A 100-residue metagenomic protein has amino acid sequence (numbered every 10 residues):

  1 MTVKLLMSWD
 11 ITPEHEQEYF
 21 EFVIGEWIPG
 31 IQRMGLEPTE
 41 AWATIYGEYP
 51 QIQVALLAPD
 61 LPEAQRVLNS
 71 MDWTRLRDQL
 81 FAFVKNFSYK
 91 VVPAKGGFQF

Functional and structural regions predicted by a protein language model:
M1-V3, E48-P50: Residue-level preference for beta-strand/loop junctions
V3-D10: Active-site-flanking beta-strand signature of metal-NTP-handling nucleotidyl enzymes and homologous cyclase-like
D10-F22: Short, surface-exposed ligand-recognition loops at beta-strand->loop->(often short) alpha-helix junctions that present
H15, P62-A64, G97: Residue-level signal for secondary-structure boundary sites
E21-T39, L57-V92: An amphipathic, aromatic/His-enriched active-site/gating alpha helix that lines ligand/cofactor pockets
A43-E48, F81-F83: A short beta-turn/loop motif at secondary-structure boundaries
Q53-A55: Charged, often glycine-rich, active-site loop that binds/positions anionic groups
V92-F100: Short, low-order "capping/linker" segments at domain edges
